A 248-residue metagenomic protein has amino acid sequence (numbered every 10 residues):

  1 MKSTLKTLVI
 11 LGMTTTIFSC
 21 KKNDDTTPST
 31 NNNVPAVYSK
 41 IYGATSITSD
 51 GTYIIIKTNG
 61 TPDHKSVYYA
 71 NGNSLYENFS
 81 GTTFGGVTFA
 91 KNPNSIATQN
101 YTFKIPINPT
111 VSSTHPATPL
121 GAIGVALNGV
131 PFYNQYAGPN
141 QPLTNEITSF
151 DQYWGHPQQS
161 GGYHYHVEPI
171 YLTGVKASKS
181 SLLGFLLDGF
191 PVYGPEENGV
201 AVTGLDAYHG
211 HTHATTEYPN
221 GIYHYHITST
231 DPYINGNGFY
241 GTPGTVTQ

Functional and structural regions predicted by a protein language model:
M1-V9: Bacterial N-terminal signal peptides that target proteins for export
T16-S19: C-terminal motif of bacterial Sec signal peptides marking the signal peptidase cleavage site
N23-T144: Solvent-exposed N-terminal domain segments of exported/luminal and surface proteins
N94-I96, D151-G161, D206-G221: Short, low-complexity cationic-aromatic patches
I105, L127-N128, Q159-L172, Y218-P232: Extracellular/lumenal glycan-associated surfaces
S113, F132, Y171-V175, D231-G236: Short loop/beta submotifs within extracellular cysteine-rich repeat domains
P142-Y153, Q158-A201: Short helix-loop boundary/capping segments
L205-Q248: Long, compositionally biased interface segments
